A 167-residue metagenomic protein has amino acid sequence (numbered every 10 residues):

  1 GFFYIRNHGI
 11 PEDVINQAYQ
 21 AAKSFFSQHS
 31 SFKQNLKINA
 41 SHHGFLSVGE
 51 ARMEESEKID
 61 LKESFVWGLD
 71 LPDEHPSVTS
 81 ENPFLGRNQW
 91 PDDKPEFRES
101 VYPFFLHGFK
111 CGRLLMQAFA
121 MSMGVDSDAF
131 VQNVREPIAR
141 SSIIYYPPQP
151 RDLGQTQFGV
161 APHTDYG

Functional and structural regions predicted by a protein language model:
F2-G167: Peripheral, non-catalytic segments flanking oxidoreductase cores
